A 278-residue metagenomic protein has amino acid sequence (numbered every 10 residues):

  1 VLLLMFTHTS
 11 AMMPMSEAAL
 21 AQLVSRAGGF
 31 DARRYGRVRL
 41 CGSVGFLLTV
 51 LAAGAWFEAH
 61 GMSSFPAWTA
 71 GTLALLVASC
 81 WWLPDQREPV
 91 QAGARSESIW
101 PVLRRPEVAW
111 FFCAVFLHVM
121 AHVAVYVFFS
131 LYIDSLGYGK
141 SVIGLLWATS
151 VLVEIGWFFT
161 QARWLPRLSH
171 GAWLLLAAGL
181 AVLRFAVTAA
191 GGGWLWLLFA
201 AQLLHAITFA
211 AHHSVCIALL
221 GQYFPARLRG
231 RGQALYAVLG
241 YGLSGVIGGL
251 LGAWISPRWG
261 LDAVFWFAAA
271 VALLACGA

Functional and structural regions predicted by a protein language model:
V1-L2, A189-A201: Helix-loop junctions at membrane interfaces in 12-TM secondary transporters
L3-T7, R104-V125, L203-I207, V238: Pair of pore-lining "gating" transmembrane helices in MFS-fold secondary transporters
S10-A27, A211-F224: Intracellular juxtamembrane helix-capping segments at the cytosolic ends of symmetry-related transmembrane helices
A55-T72, A253-A272: A membrane-interface helix-boundary motif in multi-pass transporters
F57-E58, G156-H170, S256-P257: Helix-to-loop junctions at the C-terminal end of transmembrane segments in multipass secondary transporters
A70, A172-V187: Structural signature of the two symmetry-related core transmembrane helices
L83-V115: Juxtamembrane intracellular "pre-TM" segments in multi-pass secondary transporters
E107-L146, H213: Helix-loop boundary and gating motifs at the non-cytosolic
